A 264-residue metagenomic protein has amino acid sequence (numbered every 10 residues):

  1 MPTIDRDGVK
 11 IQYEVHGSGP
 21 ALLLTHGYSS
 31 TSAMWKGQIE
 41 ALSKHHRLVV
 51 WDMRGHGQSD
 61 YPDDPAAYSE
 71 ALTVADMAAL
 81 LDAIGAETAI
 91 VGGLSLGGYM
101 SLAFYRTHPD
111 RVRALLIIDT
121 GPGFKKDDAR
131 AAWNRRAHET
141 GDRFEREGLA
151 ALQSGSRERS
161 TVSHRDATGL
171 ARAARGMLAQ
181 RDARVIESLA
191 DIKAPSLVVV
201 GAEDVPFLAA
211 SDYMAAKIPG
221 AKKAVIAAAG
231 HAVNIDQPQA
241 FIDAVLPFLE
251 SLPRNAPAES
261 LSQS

Functional and structural regions predicted by a protein language model:
H16, K36-S43, V49-G92, D243: Active-site loop/oxyanion-hole signature of alpha/beta-hydrolase fold enzymes
G19, G27-S30, S95: Active-site glycine-rich loops that stabilize anionic/oxyanionic intermediates across multiple enzyme folds
G27-I39: The serine-hydrolase catalytic nucleophile loop
Y99-T107, V112-F144: Flexible "cap/lid" loop of the alpha/beta hydrolase fold
K125-D191: Conserved alpha/beta-hydrolase catalytic His-Asp/Glu region
I192, V198-V200: Short beta-strand/loop motif that positions the catalytic acidic residue of the alpha/beta-hydrolase fold
V205-A210: Conserved alpha/beta-hydrolase "acid-adjacent" motif
A221-S264: Catalytic active-site module of serine/aspartate enzymes centered on a nucleophile-bearing elbow/loop
